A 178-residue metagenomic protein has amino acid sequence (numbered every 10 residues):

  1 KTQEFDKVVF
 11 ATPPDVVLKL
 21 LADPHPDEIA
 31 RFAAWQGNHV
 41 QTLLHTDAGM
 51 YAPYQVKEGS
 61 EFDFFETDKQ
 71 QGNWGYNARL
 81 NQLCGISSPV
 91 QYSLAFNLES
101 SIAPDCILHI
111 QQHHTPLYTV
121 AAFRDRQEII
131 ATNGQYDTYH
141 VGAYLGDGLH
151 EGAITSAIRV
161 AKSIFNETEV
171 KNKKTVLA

Functional and structural regions predicted by a protein language model:
K1-T115: Mid-domain catalytic core of redox enzymes that form a hydrophobic substrate pocket/lid adjacent to a catalytic redox
Q70-A178: Conserved flavin/dinucleotide-binding core of flavoenzymes
